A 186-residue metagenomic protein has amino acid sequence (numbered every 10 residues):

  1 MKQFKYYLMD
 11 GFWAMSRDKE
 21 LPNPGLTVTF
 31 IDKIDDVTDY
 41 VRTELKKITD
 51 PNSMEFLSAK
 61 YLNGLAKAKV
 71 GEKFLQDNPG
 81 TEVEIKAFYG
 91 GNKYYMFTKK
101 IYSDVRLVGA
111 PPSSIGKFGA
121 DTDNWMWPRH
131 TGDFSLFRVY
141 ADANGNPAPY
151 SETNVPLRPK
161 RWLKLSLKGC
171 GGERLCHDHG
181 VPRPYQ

Functional and structural regions predicted by a protein language model:
M1-Q186: Terminal presequence/propeptide segments associated with secretion/organelle targeting and zymogen/polyprotein
